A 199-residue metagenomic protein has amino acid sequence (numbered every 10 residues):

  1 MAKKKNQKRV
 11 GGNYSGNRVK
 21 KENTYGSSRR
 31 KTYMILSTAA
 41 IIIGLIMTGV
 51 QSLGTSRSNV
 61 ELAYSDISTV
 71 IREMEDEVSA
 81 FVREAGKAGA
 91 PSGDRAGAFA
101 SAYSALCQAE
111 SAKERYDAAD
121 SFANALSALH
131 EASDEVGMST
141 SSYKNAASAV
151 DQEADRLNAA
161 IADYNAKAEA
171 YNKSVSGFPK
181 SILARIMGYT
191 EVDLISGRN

Functional and structural regions predicted by a protein language model:
A2-N199: A helix-centric hydrophobic-segment signal that preferentially recognizes long, alpha-helical stretches used
